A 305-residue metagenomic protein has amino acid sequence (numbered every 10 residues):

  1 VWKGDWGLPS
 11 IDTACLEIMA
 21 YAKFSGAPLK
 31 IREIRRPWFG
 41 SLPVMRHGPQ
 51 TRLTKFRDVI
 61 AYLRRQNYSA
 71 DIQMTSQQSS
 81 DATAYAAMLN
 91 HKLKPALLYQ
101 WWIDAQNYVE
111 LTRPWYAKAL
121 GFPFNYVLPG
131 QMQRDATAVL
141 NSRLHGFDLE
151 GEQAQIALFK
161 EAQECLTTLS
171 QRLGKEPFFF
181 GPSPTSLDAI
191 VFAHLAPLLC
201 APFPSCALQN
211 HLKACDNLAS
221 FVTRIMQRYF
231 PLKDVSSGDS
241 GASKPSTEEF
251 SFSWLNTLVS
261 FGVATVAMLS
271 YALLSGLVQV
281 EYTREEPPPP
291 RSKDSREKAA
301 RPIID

Functional and structural regions predicted by a protein language model:
V1-Q131, F179, L255-D305: GST-like domain detector, emphasizing the conserved glutathione-binding G-site in the N-terminal thioredoxin-like
I31-R36, P182-P184, S237-S240: Acidic carboxylate-rich catalytic motifs and surrounding loops in phosphoryl-/glycosyl-chemistry enzymes
P95-F230, S240-A267, V278-S292: GST-like fold's C-terminal all-alpha helical module
